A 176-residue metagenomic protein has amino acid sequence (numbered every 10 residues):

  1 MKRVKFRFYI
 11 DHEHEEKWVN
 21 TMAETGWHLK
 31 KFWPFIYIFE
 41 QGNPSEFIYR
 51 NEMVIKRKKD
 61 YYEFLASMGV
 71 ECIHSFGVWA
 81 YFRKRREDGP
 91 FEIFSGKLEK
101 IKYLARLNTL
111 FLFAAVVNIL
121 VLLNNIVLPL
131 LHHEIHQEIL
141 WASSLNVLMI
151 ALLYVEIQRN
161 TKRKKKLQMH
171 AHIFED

Functional and structural regions predicted by a protein language model:
M1-D176: Terminus-proximal functional modules
